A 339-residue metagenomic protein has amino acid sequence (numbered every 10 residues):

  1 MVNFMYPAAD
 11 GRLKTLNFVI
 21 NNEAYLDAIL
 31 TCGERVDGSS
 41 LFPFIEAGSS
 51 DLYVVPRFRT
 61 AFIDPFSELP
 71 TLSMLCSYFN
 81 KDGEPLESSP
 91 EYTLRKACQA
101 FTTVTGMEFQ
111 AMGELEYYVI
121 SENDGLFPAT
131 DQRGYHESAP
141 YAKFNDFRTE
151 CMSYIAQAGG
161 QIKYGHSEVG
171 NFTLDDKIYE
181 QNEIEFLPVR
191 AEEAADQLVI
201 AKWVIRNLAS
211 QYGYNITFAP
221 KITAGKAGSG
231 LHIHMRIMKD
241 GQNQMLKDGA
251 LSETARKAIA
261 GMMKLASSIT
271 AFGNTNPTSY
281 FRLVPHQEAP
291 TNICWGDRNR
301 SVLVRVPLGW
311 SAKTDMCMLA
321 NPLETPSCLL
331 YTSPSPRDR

Functional and structural regions predicted by a protein language model:
M1-F172, V189-W203: ATP/Mg2+-dependent ligation/transfer catalytic cores
M5, L75, E114-P128, N171-E185 (+2 more regions): Histidine-centered divalent-metal-coordination microenvironment in nucleic-acid enzymes
C32-G33, E183-E193, V199-A201, R206 (+1 more regions): Loop-rich catalytic cores of soluble enzymes, especially ATP-dependent carboxylate-amine ligases and other
I63-T71, E108-Q110, L174-I178, G225-K226 (+3 more regions): Short glycine/proline-enriched loop/turn "hinge" motifs that connect secondary-structure elements and lie
L72-L75, E91-Y92, G125-A129, I178-E183 (+3 more regions): Short amphipathic alpha-helical segments, especially helix-boundary/capping motifs
V104-M112, Q161-H166, G213-K221, I269-T278 (+1 more regions): Flexible, glycine/charged-enriched surface loops at secondary-structure junctions
T325-L330: Conserved phosphate/anionic-ligand binding catalytic regions in large, soluble enzymes, centered on
Y331-D338: Conserved small/polar residues in nucleotide/adenosyl-binding loops
